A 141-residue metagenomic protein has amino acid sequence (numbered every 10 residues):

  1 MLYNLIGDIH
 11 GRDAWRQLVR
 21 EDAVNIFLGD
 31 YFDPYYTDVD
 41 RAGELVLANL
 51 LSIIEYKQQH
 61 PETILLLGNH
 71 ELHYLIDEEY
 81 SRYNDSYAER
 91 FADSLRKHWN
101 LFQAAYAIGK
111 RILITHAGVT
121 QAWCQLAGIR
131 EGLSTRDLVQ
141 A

Functional and structural regions predicted by a protein language model:
M1-N4: Extreme N-terminal starter segment of soluble prokaryotic enzymes
I6, G11-F91: Core catalytic region of metal-dependent phosphoesterases/phosphodiesterases, especially metallo-beta-lactamase-like
I9-H10, R96-W99: A short catalytic or substrate-binding loop motif that flags glycine-/basic-rich loops and adjacent residues that bind
L51-I54, R96, L113: A broadly conserved amphipathic alpha-helix scaffold signal in soluble, globular proteins
L67-E71, F102, A117: Acidic carboxylate-rich catalytic motifs and surrounding loops in phosphoryl-/glycosyl-chemistry enzymes
L75, A88-R96, R136-Q140: Generic detector of well-ordered alpha-helical segments enriched in charged/polar residues, highlighting helical
W99-Y106: Conserved N-terminal structural segment that caps and organizes enzyme catalytic cores in eukaryotes
I108-A141: Active-site-proximal loop/helix segment associated with metal-binding centers of metalloenzymes
